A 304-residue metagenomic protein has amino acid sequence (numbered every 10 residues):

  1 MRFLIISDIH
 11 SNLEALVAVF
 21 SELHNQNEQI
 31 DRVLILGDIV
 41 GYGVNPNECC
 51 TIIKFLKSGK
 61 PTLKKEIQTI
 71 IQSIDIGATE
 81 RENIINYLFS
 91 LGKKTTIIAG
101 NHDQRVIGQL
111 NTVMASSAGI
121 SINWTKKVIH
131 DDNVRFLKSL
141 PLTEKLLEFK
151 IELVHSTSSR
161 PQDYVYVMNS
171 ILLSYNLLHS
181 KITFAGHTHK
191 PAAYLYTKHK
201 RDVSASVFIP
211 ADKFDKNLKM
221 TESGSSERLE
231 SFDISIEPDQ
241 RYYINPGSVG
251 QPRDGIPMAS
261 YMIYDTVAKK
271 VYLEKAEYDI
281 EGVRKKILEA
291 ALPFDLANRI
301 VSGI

Functional and structural regions predicted by a protein language model:
M1-L4, K145-E152, I236-Y242: Beta-strand-turn-beta hairpins that frame and shape the catalytic cleft of phosphate-ester-processing enzymes
M1-Y87: N-terminal active-site segment of His-dependent metallophosphoesterases
I6-S7, V33-D38, T62-K64, Q72-D75 (+4 more regions): Active-site neighborhood of phospho(di)ester-bond hydrolases with catalytic His/Asp-centered motifs
H10-V17, G41-V44, H102-I107, S159-P161 (+2 more regions): Active-site environment of divalent metal-dependent phosphoester hydrolases
F55-V154, S159-H179: Active-site neighborhood of divalent metal-dependent phosphoester bond hydrolases
I122, K126-I129, S156-N169, L178-I182 (+5 more regions): Active-site-proximal loop/helix segment associated with metal-binding centers of metalloenzymes
T143-L146, P191-L195, S260-Y264: Short beta-strand scaffold segments in enzyme catalytic cores
H199-I304: Acidic, His/Gly-rich catalytic cores of divalent-metal-dependent hydrolytic chemistry
